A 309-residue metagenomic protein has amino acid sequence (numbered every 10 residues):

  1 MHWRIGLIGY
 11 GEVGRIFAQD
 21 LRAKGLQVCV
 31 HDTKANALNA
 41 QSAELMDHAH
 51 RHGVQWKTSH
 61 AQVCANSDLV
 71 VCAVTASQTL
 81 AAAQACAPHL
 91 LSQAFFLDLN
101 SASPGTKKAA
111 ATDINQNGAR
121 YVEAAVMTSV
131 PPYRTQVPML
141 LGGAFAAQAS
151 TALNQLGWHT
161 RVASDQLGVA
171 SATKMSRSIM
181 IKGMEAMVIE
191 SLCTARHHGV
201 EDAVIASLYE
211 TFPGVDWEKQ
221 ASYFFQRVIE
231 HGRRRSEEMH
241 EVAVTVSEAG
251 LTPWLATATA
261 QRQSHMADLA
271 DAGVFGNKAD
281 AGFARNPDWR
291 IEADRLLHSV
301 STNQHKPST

Functional and structural regions predicted by a protein language model:
M1-A65: NAD(P)+-binding Rossmann beta1-loop-alpha1 motif at the extreme N-terminus of oxidoreductases
G25, N66-S67, Q93, V137 (+1 more regions): Short, well-ordered alpha-helix to beta-strand connector turns
Q27, Q55, F95, R120 (+1 more regions): Conserved beta-strand segments of alpha/beta enzyme cores
H60-Y121: Rossmann-fold NAD(P) dinucleotide-binding segment
A102, K107-K182: Rossmann-fold dinucleotide-binding core
T173-A279: Helical "substrate-binding/catalytic lid" subdomain of Rossmann-like NAD(P)-dependent dehydrogenases/reductases
M266-T309: NAD(P)-dependent dehydrogenase/reductase Rossmann-like domain
